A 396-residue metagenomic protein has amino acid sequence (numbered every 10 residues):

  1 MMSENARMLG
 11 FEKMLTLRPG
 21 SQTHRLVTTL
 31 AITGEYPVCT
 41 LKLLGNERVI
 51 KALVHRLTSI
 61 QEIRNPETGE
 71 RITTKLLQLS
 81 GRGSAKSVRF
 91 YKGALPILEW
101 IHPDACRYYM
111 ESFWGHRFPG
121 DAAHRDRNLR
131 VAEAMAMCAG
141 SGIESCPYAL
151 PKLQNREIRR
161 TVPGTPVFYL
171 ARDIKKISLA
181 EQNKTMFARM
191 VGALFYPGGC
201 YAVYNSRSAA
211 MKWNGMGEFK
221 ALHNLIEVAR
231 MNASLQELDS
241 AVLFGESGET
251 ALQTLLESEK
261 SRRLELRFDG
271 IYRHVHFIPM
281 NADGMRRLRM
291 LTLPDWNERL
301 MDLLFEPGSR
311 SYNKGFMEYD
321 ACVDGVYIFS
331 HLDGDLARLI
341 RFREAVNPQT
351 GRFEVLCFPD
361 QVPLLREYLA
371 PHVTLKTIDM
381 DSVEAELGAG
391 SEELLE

Functional and structural regions predicted by a protein language model:
M1-N128, A132, P151: Nuclease-adjacent, charged terminal/linker segments that flank catalytic cores
D126-E396: Electrostatic, structured charged patches in enzyme active sites and in nucleic-acid/phosphate-binding
